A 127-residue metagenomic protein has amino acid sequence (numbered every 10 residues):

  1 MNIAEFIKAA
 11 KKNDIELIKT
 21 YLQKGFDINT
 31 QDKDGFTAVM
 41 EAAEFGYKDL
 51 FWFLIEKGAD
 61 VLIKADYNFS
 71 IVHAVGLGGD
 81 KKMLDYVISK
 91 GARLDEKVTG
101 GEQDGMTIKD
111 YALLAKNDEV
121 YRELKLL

Functional and structural regions predicted by a protein language model:
L17, D49-L50, K82-M83, E119-E123: Conserved ankyrin/ankyrin-like repeat signature
L94-L127: Leucine-rich solenoid repeat scaffolds
